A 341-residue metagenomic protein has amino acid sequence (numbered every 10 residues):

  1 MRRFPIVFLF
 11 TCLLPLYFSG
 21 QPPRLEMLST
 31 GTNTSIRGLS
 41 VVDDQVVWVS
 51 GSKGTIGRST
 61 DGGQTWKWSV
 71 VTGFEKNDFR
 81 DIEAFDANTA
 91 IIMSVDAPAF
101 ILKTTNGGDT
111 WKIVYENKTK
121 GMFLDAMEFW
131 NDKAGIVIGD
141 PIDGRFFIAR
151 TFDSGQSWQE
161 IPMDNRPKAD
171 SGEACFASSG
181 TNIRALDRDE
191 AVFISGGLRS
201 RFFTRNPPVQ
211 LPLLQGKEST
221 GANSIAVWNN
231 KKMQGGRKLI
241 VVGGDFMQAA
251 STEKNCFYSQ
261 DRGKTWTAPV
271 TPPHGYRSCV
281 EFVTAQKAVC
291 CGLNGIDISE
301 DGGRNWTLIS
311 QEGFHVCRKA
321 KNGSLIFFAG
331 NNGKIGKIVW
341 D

Functional and structural regions predicted by a protein language model:
M1-R24: Bacterial Sec-dependent N-terminal signal peptides
Q21-D341: Residue-level hotspots at or immediately adjacent to binding/recognition sites across diverse folds
